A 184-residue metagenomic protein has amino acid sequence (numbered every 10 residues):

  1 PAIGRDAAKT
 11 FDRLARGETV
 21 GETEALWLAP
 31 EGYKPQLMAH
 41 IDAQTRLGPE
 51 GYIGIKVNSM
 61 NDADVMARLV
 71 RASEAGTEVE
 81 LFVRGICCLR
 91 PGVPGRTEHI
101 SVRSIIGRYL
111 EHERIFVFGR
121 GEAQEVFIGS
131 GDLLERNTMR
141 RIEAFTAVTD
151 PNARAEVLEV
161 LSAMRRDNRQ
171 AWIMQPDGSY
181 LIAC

Functional and structural regions predicted by a protein language model:
A2-G4, G17-G21, P30-C184: PLD/PLD-like phosphodiesterase catalytic module centered on the HKD motif
I3-D12: A conserved active-site cap/scaffold subdomain adjacent to cofactor or substrate pockets
E24: Short, small/polar-rich loop/turn modules that mediate ligand/substrate recognition or access, typified
